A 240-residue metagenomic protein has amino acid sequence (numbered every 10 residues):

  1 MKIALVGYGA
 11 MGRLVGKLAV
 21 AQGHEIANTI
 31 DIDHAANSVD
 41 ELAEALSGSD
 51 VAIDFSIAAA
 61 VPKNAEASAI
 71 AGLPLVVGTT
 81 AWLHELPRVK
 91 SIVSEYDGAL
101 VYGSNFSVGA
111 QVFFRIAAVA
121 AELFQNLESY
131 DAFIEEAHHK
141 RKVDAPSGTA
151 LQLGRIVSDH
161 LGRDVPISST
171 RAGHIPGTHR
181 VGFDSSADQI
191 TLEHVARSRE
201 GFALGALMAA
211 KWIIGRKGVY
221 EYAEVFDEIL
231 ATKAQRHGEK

Functional and structural regions predicted by a protein language model:
K2, A10-A43, E128-L230: C-terminal substrate-binding/catalytic lobe of Rossmann-fold NAD(P)-dependent oxidoreductases
I26, L75-V76, A99-L100: Hydrophobic beta-strand scaffold residues
L42-S49, A58-G78, P87-V89: Rossmann-fold NAD(P) dinucleotide-binding segment
A52-I53: N-terminal Rossmann-like NAD(P) cofactor-binding module of classical short-chain dehydrogenase/reductase
T79-V101, Q111, V119: Rossmann-fold NAD(P)-binding glycine/threonine-rich loop
T232-E239: Arg/Gly-rich low-complexity intrinsically disordered repeat tracts
